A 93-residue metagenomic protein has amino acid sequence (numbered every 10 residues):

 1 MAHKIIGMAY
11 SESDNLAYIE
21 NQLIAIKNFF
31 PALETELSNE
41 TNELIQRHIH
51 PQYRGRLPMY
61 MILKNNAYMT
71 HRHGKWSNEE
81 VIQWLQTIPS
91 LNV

Functional and structural regions predicted by a protein language model:
M1-A9: Short active-site neighborhood of thiol/selenol oxidoreductases, capturing the structured segment around
A9-Y10, K75: Conserved residues at beta->alpha junctions
Y10-S13, N65-N66: Solvent-exposed coil/turn segments that connect beta secondary-structure elements in extracytoplasmic/periplasmic
E12-R56: Thioredoxin-like thiol-disulfide oxidoreductase module
E40-W84: Thiol/disulfide oxidoreductase modules built on the thioredoxin-like
Q86-P89: A short, charged, amphipathic alpha-helix used as a generic interaction element across diverse proteins
L91-V93: Short, solvent-exposed mixed-charge patches
